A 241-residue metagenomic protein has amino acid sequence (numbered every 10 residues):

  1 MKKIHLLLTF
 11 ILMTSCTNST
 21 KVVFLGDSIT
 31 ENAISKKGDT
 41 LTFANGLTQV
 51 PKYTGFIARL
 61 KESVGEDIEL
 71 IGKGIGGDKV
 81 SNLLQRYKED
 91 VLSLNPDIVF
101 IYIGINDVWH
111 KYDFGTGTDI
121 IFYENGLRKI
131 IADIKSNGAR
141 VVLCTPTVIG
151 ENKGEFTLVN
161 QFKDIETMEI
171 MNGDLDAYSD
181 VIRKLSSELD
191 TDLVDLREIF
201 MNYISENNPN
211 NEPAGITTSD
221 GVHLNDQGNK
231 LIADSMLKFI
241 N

Functional and structural regions predicted by a protein language model:
I4, L8-K21: Bacterial Sec-dependent signal peptides at the C-terminal "C-region" and cleavage site
L12, I71, V142: Conserved Rossmann-like nucleotide-binding pocket used by diverse enzymes that bind dinucleotide cofactors
L12-M13, K37, S205, S235: Alpha-helical transmembrane segments and their juxtamembrane interfaces
T17-K73, R86-N95, N208: Serine-esterase "nucleophile elbow" of acetyl-processing enzymes
S28-I29, G38, K73-D78, I103-I105 (+1 more regions): Cell-envelope and extracellular/periplasmic
A44-L47, G74-I75, G117-T118, M168-I170: Short, contiguous strand/loop micro-motifs
T54, R59-E66, N82-N241: Alpha-helical cap/lid subdomain in secreted, periplasmic, or secretory-pathway luminal O-acyl-processing enzymes
